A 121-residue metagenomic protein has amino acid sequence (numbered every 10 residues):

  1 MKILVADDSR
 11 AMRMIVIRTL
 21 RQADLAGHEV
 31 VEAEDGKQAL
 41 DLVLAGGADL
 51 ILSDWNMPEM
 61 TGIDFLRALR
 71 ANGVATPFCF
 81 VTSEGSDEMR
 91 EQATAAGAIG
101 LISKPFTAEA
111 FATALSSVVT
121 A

Functional and structural regions predicted by a protein language model:
R10-V31: Two-component/phosphorelay signaling modules centered on CheY-like receiver
V30-K37, A108: Conserved Asp/Asn-Gly motif in the active-site loop of CheY-like receiver
D35-Q38, T61-D64: Acidic catalytic/metal-coordinating carboxylates
G46-L52: Active-site beta3 strand of CheY-like receiver
D54, T82: Active-site residues of response regulator receiver
M57: Receiver (REC) domain active-site loop signature in two-component systems and cognate sites in sensor histidine kinases
D64, G85-G100: Alpha4 helix (beta4-alpha4-beta5 surface) of REC/receiver domains from two-component response regulators
F106-L115: C-terminal output helix
